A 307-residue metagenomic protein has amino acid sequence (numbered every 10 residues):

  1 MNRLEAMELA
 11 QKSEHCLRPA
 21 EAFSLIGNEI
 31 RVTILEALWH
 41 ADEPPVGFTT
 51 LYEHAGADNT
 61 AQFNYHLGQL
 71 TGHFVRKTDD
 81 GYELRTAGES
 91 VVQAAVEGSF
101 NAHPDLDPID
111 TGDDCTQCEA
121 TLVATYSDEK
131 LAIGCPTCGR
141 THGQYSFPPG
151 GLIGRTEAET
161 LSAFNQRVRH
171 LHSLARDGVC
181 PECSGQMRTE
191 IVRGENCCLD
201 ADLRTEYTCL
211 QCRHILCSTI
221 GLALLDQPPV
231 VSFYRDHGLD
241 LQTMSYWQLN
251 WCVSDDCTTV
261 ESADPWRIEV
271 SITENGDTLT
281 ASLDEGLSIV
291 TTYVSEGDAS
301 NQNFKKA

Functional and structural regions predicted by a protein language model:
E5-T33: Short alpha-helical segments that sit at the start of domains
I34, E43-A55: Short acidic, hydrophobic short linear motifs in intrinsically disordered regions
T71-D80: A short, conserved structural fragment
D80-V96: Basic, amphipathic "hinge/linker" alpha-helix immediately C-terminal to the N-terminal HTH DNA-binding motif
V91-E119, P148, A158-Q166: Short, amphipathic alpha-helical interaction segments positioned at domain boundaries
N101-G112, V123-E129, Q166-D177, C198-L203: Short, flexible, mixed-charge glycine/proline-rich loop motifs that serve as phosphate/nucleic-acid-contacting
C115-E119, C135-C138, C180-C183, C209-C212: Short cysteine-rich clusters marking metal-coordination/redox-active sites
E157, R169-A307: C-terminal regulatory/effector modules of DNA-binding transcriptional regulators
